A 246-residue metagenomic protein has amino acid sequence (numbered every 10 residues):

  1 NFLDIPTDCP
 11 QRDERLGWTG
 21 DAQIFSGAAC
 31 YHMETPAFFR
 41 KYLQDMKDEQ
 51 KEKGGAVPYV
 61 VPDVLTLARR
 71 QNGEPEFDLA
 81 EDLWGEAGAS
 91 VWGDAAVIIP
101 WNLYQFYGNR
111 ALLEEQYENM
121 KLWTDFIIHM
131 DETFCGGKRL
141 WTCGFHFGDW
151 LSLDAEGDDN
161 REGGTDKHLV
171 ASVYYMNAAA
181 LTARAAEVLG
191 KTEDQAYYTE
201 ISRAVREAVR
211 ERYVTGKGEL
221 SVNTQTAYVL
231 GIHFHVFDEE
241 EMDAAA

Functional and structural regions predicted by a protein language model:
D4-G73, F106-V173, A186-E240: Active-site acid/base region of carbohydrate-active enzymes
E76-G85: Conserved, well-structured interaction surfaces
A87-Q105: Thiamine diphosphate
P100, T182, A227-Y228: Generic structural marker for isolated residues within well-ordered, non-membrane alpha-helices of soluble domains
M242-A246: Alpha-helical repeat scaffolds
